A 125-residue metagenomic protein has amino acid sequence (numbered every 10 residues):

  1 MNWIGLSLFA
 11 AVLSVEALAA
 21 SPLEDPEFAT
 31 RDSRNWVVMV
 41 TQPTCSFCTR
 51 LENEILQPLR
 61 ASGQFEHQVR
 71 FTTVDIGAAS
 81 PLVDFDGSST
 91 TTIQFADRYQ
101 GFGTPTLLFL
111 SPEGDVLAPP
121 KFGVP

Functional and structural regions predicted by a protein language model:
G5-E16: Bacterial N-terminal signal peptides
A20-N35: A short beta-strand-turn-helix
R31-C45: Short active-site neighborhood of thiol/selenol oxidoreductases, capturing the structured segment around
S33-W36, H67-R70, G103-T104, P112: Loop/turn elements at helix/coil->beta-strand transitions in domains of secreted/extracellular proteins
P43-F47, I76-P81, G114-V116, V124: Solvent-exposed loop/turn segments at secondary-structure junctions within structured extracellular/periplasmic domains
T49-Q64: Typically the conserved alpha-helix immediately C-terminal to a functionally engaged Cys/Sec in thioredoxin-like
Q64-T90: Thiol-based oxidoreductase modules, predominantly thioredoxin-like and allied folds used for disulfide exchange
R98, F102-P125: Non-catalytic, surface beta->alpha helical segment in thiol-disulfide oxidoreductase systems
